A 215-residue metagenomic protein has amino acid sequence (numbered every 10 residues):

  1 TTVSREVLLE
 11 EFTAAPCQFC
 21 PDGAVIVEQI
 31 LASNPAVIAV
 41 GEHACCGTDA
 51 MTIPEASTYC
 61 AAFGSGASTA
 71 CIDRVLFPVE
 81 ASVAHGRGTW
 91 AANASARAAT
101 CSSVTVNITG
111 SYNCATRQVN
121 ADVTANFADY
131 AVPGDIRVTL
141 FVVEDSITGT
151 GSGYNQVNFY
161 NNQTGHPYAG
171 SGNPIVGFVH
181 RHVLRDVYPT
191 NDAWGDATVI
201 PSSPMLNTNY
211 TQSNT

Functional and structural regions predicted by a protein language model:
T1-V3, Y112-N113: Primarily marks secretory-pathway-exposed extracellular/lumenal segments that are disulfide- and glycosylation-prone
T2-E42: Local sequence-structure signature of Cys/Sec-based thiol-disulfide redox active-site neighborhoods
I38-T215: Short, conserved sequence motifs used for protein processing/export or organelle targeting and for catalysis
